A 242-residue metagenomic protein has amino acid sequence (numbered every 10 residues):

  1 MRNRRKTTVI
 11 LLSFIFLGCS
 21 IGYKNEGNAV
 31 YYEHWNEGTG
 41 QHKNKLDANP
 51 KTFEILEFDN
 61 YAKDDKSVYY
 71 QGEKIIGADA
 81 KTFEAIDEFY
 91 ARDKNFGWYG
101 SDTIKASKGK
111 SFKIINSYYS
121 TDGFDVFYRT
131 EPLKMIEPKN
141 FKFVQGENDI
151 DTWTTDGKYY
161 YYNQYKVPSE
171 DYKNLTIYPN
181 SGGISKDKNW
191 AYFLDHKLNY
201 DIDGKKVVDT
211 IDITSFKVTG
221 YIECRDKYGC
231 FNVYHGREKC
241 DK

Functional and structural regions predicted by a protein language model:
M1-N3: N-terminal secretory signal peptides that target proteins for export/translocation
R5-F16: Sec-dependent N-terminal signal peptides
S20-K242: Non-catalytic tandem-repeat scaffold regions and their flanking low-complexity/translocation tails
